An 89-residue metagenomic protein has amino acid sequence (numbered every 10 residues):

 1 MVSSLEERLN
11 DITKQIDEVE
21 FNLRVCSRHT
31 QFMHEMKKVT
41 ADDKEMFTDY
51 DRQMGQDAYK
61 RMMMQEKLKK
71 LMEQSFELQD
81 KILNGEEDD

Functional and structural regions predicted by a protein language model:
M1-R28, A58-K60: Short, charge/polar-rich alpha-helical segments
M1-S4, L83-D89: Short intrinsically disordered terminal tails
M1-V2, M46, E73: Intrinsically disordered, low-complexity segments
L5-R8, I12, M36, D43 (+1 more regions): Amphipathic alpha-helical coiled-coil segments and their boundaries
I16-D17, N22-D49: Extended alpha-helical coiled-coil "stalk/arm" regions that act as elongated linkers or oligomerization scaffolds
V19-C26, D49-G85: Amphipathic alpha-helical coiled-coil segments
